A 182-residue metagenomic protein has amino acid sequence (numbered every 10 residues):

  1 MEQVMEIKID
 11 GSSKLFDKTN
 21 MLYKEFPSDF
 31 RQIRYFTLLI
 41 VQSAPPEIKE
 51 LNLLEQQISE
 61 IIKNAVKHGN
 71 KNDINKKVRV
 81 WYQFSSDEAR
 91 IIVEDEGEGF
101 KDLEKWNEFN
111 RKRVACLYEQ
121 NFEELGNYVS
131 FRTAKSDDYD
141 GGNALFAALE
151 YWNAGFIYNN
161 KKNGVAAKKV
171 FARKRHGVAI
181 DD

Functional and structural regions predicted by a protein language model:
M1-D17, L38, W81, I180: C-terminal effector/catalytic modules and regulatory tails appended to multi-domain proteins
K18-K49, L117-E123: Helix-loop-beta hinge of the Bergerat
L22, D87-I91, N163: Short beta-strand element(s) in the Bergerat
I48-R79: Conserved ATP-binding N-box helix of the HATPase_c
K77-D87: Short beta-strand/loop element within the Bergerat-fold HATPase_c
R90-D140: Glycine-rich/acidic phosphate-handling loop/turn and adjacent ATP-lid/helix of nucleotide-binding kinase/ATPase domains
L145-K162: Conserved glycine-/histidine-rich ATP-lid loop and adjacent helix of the Bergerat-fold HATPase_c
N163-R175: Short C-terminal beta-strand
